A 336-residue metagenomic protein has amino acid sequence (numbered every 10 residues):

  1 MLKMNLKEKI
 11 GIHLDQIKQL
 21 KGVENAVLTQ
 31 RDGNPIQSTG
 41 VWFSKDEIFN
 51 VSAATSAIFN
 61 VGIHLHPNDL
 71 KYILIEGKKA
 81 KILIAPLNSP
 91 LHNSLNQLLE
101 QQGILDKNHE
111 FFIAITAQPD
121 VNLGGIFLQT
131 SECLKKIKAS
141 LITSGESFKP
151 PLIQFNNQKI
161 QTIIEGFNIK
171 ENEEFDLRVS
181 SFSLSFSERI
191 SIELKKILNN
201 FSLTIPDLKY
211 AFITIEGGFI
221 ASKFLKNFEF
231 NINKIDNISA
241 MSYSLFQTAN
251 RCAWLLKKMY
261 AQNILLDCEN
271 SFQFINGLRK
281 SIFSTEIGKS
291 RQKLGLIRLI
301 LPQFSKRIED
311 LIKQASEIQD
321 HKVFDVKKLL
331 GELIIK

Functional and structural regions predicted by a protein language model:
L2-V23, D32-L208, A221-K336: Acidic, low-complexity cytosolic segments
A26, A211-F212: Short hydrophobic secondary-structure edge segments in sensory/regulatory modules of signaling proteins
Q30-D32, I215-G218: Short acidic/glycine-rich beta-turn/loop cap or linker motifs at sensory/regulatory domain boundaries that couple input
I213-T214, A261: Short acidic alpha-helical/loop segments enriched in Asp/Glu that coordinate divalent cations
